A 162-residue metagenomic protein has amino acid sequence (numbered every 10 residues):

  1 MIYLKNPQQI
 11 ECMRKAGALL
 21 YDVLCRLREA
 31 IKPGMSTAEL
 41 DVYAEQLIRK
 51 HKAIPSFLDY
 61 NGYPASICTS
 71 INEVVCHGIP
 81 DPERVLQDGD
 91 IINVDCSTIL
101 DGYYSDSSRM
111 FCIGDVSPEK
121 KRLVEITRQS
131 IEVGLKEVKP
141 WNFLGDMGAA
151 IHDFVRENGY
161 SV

Functional and structural regions predicted by a protein language model:
M1-V162: Active-site neighborhoods and metal-handling regions in enzymes and metal-associated proteins
